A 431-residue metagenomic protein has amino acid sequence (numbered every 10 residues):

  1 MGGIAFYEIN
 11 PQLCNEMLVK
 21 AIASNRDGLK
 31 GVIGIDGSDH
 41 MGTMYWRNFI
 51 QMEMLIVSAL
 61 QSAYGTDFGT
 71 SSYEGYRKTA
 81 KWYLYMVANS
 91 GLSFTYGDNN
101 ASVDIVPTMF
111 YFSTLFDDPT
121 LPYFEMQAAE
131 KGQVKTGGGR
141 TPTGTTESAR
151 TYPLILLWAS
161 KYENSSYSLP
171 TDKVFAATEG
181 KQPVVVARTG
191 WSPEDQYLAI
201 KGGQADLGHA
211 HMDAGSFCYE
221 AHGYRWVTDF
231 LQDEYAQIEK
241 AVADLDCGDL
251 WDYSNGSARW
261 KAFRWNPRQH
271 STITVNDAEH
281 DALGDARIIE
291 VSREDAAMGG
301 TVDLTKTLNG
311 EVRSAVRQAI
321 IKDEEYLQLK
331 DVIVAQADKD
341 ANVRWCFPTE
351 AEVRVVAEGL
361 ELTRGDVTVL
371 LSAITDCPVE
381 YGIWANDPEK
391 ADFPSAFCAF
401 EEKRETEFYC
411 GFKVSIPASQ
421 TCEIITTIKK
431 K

Functional and structural regions predicted by a protein language model:
M1-N48, M52-Q61, R140, I155-D172: Active-site lining segments of carbohydrate-active enzymes
I4, T189-W191, G202-Q204, I273 (+2 more regions): Short, flexible loop/turn elements at secondary-structure junctions
V19-I33, P193-Y197, G208, G310 (+1 more regions): Active-site-adjacent bridging/hinge elements
G31-L55, L60-Y64, V185-W191, D195 (+2 more regions): Long, repeat-rich segments with strong aromatic
N48-W226, I289-A297, D303, P417-S419: Carbohydrate-active enzyme catalytic cores, enriched for enzymes that act on polyanionic acidic polysaccharides
S102-V103, P193-D195, D206-H209, W226-V227 (+5 more regions): Flexible loop/turn segments at secondary-structure boundaries
L169-F263, G359-V369, I425-K431: Beta-strand-rich N-terminal accessory domains
K240-K431: CBM-like, beta-strand-rich accessory domains located in the C-terminal region of large, secreted polysaccharide-active
